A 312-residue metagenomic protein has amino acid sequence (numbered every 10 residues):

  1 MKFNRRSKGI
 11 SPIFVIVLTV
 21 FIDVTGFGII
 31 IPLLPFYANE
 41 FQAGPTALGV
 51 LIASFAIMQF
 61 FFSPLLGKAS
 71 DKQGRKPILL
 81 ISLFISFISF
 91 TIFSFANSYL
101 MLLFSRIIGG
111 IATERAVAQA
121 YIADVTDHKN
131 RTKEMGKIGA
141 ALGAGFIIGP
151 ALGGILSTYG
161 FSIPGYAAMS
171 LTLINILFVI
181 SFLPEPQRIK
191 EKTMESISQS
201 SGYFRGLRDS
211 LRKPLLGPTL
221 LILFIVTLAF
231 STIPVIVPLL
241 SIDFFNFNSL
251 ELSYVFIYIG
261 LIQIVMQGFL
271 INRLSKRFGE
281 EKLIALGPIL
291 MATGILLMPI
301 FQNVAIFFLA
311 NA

Functional and structural regions predicted by a protein language model:
K2-I10, P184-L221: Juxtamembrane intracellular "pre-TM" segments in multi-pass secondary transporters
F21, S89, L100-T113, A305-A312: Hydrophobic core of transmembrane alpha-helices in multi-pass small-molecule transporters, especially MFS/SLC-type
P32-P45, V235-E251: Short amphipathic helix-loop junctions that connect adjacent transmembrane helices in Major Facilitator Superfamily/SLC
F60-N97: Conserved MFS/SLC helix-loop-helix module at the cytosolic interface between two early adjacent transmembrane helices
S63-G74, M266-E280: Helix-to-loop junctions at the C-terminal end of transmembrane segments in multipass secondary transporters
L103-A144: Cytoplasmic helix-loop-helix junction between adjacent transmembrane helices in 12-TM secondary transporters
I138-S181: Helix-loop-helix hairpin linking two adjacent transmembrane segments in secondary transporters
E281-A312: C-terminal transmembrane helical hairpin of 12-TM major facilitator-type secondary transporters
